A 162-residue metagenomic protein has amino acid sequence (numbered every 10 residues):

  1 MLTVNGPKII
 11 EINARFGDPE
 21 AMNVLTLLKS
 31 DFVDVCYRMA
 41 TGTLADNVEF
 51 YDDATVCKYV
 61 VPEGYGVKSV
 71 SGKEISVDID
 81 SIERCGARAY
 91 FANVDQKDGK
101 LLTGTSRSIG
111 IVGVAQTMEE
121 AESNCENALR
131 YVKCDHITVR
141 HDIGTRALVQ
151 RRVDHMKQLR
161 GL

Functional and structural regions predicted by a protein language model:
M1-D18: Conserved metal-phosphate-binding beta-hairpin within the catalytic cores of diverse ATP-dependent phosphoryl-transfer
M1-N5, E49-Y59, D142-L148: A glycine-rich phosphate-binding loop feature that marks nucleotide/adenosyl-phosphate handling sites
N13-R84, Q96: Active-site "cap" helix and flanking loop/linker of ATP-utilizing ligase/carboxylase catalytic domains
Y59, R107-A115: Short, well-ordered beta-strand elements within core beta-sheets of diverse protein domains
L101-S106: Short, flexible turn/loop "capping" segments at secondary-structure junctions
G113-R130: Short, well-ordered alpha-helical segments
N127-I143: Short arginine-rich
I143-L162: A cross-kingdom feature marking charged/low-complexity
